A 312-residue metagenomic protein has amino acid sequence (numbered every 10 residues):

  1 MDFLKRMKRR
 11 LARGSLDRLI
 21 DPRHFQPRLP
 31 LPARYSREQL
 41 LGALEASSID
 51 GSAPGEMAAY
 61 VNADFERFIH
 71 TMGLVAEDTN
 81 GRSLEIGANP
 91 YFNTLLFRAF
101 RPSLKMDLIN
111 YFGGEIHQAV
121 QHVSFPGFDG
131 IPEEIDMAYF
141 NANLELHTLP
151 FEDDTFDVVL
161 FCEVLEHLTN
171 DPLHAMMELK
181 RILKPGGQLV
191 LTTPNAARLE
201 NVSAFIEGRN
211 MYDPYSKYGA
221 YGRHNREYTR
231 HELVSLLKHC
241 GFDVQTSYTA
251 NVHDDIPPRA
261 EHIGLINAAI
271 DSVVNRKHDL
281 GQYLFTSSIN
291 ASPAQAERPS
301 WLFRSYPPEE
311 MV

Functional and structural regions predicted by a protein language model:
D2-E66, H70, T94, N110-G114 (+2 more regions): S-adenosyl-L-methionine-dependent methyltransferase catalytic module, highlighting the catalytic core
M72-T79, L149-P150: Glycine-rich helix-loop-beta junction characteristic of Rossmann-like nucleotide cofactor-binding loops
N80-P90: Conserved class I S-adenosyl-L-methionine
P90-S103: Conserved SAM-binding loop of SAM-dependent methyltransferases across substrates and taxa, primarily the Class I
S103-I109: Short beta-strand element of Class I
L146-V159: A short acidic, Gly/Pro-enriched loop at the edge of an enzyme's catalytic core that lines a small-molecule cofactor
V158-N170: A short SAM/SAH-binding and catalytic strip from SAM-dependent methyltransferases
